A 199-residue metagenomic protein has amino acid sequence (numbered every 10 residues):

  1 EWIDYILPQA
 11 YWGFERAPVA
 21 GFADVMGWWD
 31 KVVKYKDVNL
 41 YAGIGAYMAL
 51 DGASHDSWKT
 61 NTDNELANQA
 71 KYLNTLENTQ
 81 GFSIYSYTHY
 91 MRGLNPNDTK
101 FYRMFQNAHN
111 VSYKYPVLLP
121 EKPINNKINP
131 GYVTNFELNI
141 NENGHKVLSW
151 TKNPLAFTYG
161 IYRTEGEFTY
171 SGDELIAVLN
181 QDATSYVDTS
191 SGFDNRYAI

Functional and structural regions predicted by a protein language model:
W2-P18, W28-N126: Substrate-binding cleft of secreted/luminal carbohydrate-active enzymes
F22-V25: Functional cleft and adjacent loop/helix regions within the main domain that mediate ligand binding or catalysis
K100-A156, G192-D194: Pro/Thr/Ser/Gly-rich low-complexity, intrinsically disordered linker/stalk tracts
N135, H145, E174-N180: Extracellular/surface-associated beta-sandwich interaction domains
L155-E174: Extracellular low-complexity, O-glycosylation-prone stalks/linkers
Y159, D188-I199: Beta-strand-rich modules
D182-V187: Short S/T/G- and acidic-enriched coil/turn segments that sit immediately N-terminal to beta-strands in beta-sandwich
